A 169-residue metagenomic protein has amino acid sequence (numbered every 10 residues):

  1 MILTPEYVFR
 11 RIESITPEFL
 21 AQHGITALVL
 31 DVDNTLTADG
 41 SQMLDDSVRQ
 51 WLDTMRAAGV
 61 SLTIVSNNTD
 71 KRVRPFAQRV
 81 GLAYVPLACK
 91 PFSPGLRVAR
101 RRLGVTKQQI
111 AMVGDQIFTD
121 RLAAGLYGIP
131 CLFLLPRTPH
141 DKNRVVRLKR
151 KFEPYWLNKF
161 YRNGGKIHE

Functional and structural regions predicted by a protein language model:
I2-L30, D39-Q42, D46-M112, Q116-E169: Asp-based, Mg2+/Mn2+-dependent phosphohydrolase catalytic module
